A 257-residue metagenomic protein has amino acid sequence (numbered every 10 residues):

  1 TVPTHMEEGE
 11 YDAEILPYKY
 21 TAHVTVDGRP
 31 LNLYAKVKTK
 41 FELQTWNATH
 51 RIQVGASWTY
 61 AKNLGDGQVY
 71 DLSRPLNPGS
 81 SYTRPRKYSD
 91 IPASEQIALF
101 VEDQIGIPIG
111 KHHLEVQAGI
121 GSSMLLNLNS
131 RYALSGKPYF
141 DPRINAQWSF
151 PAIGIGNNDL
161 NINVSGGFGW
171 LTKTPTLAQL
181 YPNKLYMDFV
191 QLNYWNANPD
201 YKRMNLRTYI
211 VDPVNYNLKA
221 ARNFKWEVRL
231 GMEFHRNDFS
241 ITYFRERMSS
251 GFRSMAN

Functional and structural regions predicted by a protein language model:
T1, V37, Q44-A48, I144-A146 (+3 more regions): Polar low-complexity intrinsically disordered regions
T1-R131: Face-selective signature of the C-terminal outer-membrane beta-barrel domain
P30-N32, S57-T59, D90-D238, T242-R247: Structural signature of Gram-negative outer-membrane beta-barrels, strongest in the C-terminal barrel of TonB-dependent
G67, L177-L180, F252-S254: Short aromatic-enriched loop/helix-cap "lid" or pocket-rim segments at secondary-structure transitions that line
D71, L180-L185, A256-N257: Short secondary-structure boundary/capping segments
S73-N77, L185-M187, R253: A generic membrane alpha-helix/interface feature
R247-N257: Surface-exposed, extracytoplasmic segments of Gram-negative outer-membrane nutrient-acquisition systems
